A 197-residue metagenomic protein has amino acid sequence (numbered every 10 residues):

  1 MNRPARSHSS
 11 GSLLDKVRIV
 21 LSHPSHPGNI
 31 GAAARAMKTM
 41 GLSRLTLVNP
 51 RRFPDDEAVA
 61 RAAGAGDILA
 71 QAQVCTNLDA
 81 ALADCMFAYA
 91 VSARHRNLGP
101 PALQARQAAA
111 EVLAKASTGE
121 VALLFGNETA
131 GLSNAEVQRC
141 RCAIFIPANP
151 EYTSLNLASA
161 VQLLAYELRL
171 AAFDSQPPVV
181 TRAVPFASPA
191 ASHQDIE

Functional and structural regions predicted by a protein language model:
M1-E197: Post-transcriptional modification and biogenesis factors for structured RNAs of the translation apparatus
